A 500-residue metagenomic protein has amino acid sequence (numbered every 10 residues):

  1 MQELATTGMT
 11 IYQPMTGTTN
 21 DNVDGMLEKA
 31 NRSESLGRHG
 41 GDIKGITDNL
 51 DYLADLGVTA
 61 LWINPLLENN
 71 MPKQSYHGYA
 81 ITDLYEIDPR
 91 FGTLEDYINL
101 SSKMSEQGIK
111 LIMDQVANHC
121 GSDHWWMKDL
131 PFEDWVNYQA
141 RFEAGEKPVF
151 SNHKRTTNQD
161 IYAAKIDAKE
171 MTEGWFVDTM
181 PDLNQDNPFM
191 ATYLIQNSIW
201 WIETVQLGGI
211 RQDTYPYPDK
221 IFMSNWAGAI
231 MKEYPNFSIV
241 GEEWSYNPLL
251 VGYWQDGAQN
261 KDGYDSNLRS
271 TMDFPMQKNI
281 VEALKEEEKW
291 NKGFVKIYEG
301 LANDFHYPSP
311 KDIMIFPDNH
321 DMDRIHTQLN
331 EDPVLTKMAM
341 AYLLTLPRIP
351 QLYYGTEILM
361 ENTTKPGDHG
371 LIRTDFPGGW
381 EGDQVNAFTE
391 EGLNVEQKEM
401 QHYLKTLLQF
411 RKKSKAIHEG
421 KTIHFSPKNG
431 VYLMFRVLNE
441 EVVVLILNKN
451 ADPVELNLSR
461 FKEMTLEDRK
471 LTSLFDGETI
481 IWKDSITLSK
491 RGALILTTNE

Functional and structural regions predicted by a protein language model:
M1-K110, W125, V177: N-terminal structural segment of carbohydrate-active enzymes
M1-Q2, T6, Y12-M15, H39-T59 (+3 more regions): Carbohydrate-interacting/catalytic domains
Q13-G17, M71-D83, A117-D167, Y253-G263 (+1 more regions): Aromatic- and acidic-residue-enriched segments that line the glycan-binding/catalytic groove of carbohydrate-active
E28-K44, A80-T93, V177-A191, G208-Y217 (+2 more regions): The substrate-binding groove and active-site-proximal loops of carbohydrate-active enzymes, especially glycoside
L53, I63, L84, M104 (+8 more regions): Conserved, mostly hydrophobic/aromatic
A54-L61, S105-I112, Q206-G209, Y234-S238 (+2 more regions): Loop/turn elements at helix/coil->beta-strand transitions in domains of secreted/extracellular proteins
S101-S102, H119, H124-K128, N197-I199 (+9 more regions): Active-site-proximal helices and loops of the catalytic beta/alpha 8
E133-A140, A163-V205, R211, Y215: Active-site-adjacent "subsite" loops/lids of carbohydrate-active enzymes
